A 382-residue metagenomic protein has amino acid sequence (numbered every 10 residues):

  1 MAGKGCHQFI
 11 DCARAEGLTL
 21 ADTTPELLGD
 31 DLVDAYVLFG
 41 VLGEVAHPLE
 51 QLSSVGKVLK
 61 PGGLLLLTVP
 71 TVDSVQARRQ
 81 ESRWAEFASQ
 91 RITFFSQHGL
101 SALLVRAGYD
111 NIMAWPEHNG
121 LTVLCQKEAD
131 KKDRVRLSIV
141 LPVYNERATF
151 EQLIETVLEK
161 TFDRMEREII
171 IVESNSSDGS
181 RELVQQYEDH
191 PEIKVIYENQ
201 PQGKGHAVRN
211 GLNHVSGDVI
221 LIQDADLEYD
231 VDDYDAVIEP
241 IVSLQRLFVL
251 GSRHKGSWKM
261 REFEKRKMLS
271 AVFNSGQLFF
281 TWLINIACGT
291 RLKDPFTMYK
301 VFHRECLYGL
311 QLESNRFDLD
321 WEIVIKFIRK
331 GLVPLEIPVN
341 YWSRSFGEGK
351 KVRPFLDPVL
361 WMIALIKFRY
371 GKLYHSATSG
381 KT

Functional and structural regions predicted by a protein language model:
M1-R79, S89, F94-I112, G120-K127: Conserved SAM-binding loop
A129-L137, E159, E239, A287-G289 (+1 more regions): Hydrophobic helical membrane-anchoring modules
A148-Q152, D178-Q186: Acidic helix N-cap motif at the loop->helix transition within catalytic regions of sugar-transfer enzymes
T156-E166: Short, acidic, metal-binding catalytic loop of nucleotide-sugar glycosyltransferases
R167-E168, R181-H214: Conserved donor nucleotide-binding strand/loop of the catalytic core
E173-R181, L227: A conserved acidic beta->alpha catalytic loop
E198-H214, V231-F317, R344-V352, L356-M362: Acceptor/aglycone-binding surface of glycosyltransferases and processive sugar-polymer synthases
I220: Short aromatic/hydrophobic "clamp" motif used to bind/position activated sugar donors
